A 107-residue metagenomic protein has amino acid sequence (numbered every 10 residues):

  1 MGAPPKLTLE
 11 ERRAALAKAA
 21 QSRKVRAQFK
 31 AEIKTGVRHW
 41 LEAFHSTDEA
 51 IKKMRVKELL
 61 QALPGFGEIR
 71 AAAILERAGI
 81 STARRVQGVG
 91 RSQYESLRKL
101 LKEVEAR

Functional and structural regions predicted by a protein language model:
G2-L63: Long, highly charged, low-complexity intrinsically disordered interaction regions that mediate electrostatic DNA/RNA
P5, D48, R70, R84 (+1 more regions): Solvent-exposed, flexible loop/coil residues
Q28, R70-A73, S96: Generic beta-strand or strand-like secondary-structure segments
R38, E68-I69, A83, A106: Secondary-structure boundary/capping residues
I51, L75-R107: Accessory alpha-helical DNA-binding modules that contact the DNA backbone or grooves
E58-E76: Helix-hairpin-helix
